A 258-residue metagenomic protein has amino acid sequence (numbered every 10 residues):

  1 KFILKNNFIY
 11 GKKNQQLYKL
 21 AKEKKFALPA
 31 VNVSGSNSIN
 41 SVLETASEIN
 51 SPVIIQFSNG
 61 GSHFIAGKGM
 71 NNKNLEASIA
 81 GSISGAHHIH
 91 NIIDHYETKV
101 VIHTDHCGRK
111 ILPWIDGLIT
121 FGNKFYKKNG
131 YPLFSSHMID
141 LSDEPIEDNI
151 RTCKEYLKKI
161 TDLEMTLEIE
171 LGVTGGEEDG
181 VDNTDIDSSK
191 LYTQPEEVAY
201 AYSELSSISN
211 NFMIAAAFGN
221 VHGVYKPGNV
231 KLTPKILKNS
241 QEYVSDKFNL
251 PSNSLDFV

Functional and structural regions predicted by a protein language model:
F2-P29: N-terminal amphipathic alpha-helix/helix-capping segment at the start of soluble metabolic enzymes
K12-L20, S36-E97, G108-S254: Alpha/beta enzyme core
L28-N32, I102-T104, M138, D256-V258: Short catalytic-loop micro-motif centered on adjacent basic/acidic residues
